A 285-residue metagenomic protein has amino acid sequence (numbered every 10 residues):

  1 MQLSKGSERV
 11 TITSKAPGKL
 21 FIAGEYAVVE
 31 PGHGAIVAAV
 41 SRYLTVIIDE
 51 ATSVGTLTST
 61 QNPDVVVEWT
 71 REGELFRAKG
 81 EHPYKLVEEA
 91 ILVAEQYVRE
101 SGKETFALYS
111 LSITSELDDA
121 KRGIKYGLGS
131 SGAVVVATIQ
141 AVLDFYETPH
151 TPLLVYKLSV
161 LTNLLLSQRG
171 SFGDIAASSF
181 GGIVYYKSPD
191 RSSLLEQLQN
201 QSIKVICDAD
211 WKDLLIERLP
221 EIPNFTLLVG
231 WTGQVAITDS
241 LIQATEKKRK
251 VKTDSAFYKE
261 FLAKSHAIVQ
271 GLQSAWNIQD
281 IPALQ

Functional and structural regions predicted by a protein language model:
Q2-A23, A27-V29, V37-T105, D119-K121 (+3 more regions): C-terminal nucleotide
G80, L128, G132, P152 (+1 more regions): Flexible, glycine- and charge-enriched loops at secondary-structure boundaries
S101-L117, P152: Acidic-glycine-rich active-site phosphate/pyrophosphate-binding loop
Y126-P149: DPxDG-like acidic metal-binding loop motif
